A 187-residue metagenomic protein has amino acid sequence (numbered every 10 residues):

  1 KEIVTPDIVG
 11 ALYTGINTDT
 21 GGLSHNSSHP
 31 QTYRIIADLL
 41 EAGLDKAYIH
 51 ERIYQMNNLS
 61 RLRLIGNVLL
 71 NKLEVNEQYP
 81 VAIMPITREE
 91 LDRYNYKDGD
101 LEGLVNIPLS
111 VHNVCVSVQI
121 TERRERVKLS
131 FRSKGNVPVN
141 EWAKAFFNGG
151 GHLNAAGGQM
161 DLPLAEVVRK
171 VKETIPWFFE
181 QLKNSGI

Functional and structural regions predicted by a protein language model:
K1-G15: A short, charged helix-loop
Y13, T18-I187: Hydrophobic helix-and-loop "lid/oligomerization" segment in the mid-to-C-terminal part of catalytic domains
